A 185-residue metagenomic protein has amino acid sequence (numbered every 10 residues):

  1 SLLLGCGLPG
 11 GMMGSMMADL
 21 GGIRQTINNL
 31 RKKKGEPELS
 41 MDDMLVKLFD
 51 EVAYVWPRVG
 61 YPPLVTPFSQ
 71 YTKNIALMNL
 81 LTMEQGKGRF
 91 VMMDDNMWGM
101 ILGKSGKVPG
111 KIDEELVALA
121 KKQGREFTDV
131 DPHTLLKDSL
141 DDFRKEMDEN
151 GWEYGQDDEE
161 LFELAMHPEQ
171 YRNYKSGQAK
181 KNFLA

Functional and structural regions predicted by a protein language model:
L2-A185: Terminal or standalone catalytic/regulatory effector modules within metabolic enzymes and repeat proteins
